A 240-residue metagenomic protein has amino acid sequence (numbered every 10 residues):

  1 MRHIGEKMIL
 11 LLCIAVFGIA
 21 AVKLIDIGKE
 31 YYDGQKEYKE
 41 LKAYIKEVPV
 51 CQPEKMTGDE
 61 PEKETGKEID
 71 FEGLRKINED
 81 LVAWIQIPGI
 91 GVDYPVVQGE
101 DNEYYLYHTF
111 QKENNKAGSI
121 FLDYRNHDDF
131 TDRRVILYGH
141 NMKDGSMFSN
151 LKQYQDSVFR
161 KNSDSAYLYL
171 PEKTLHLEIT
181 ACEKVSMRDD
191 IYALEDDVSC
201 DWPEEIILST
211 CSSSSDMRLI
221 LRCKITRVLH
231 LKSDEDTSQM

Functional and structural regions predicted by a protein language model:
M1-V16: N-terminal Sec-pathway targeting helices
F17-M240: Solvent-exposed, non-transmembrane regions of membrane-associated and secreted proteins
